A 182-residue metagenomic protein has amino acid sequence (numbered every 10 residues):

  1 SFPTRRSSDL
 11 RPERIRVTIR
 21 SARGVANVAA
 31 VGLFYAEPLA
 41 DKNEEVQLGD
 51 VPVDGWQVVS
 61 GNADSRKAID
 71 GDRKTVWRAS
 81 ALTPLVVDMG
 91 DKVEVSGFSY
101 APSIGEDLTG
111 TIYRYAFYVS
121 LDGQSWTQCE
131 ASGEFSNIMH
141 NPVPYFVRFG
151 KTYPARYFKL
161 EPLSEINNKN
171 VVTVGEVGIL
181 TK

Functional and structural regions predicted by a protein language model:
S1-S7: Short, small-residue-biased leader/transition segments that mark boundaries at the very start of proteins
S8-R11, K151-P154: Surface-exposed, short loops/turns at beta-strand junctions within beta-sandwich domains
D9, V25, A30-V95, S103-G110 (+4 more regions): Disordered, acidic Ser/Thr/Pro-rich linker "stalks" and the adjacent N-terminal cap of the next globular domain
P12-R16, G97, Y157-K159: Short, conserved beta-strand segments of beta-strand-rich sandwich/propeller modules, principally
V17-G24, E161-N168: Short beta-strand-plus-loop segments that form exposed binding edges in beta-rich domains
Y115-F117: Short beta-strand elements bearing conserved aromatic residues within extracellular beta-rich modules
